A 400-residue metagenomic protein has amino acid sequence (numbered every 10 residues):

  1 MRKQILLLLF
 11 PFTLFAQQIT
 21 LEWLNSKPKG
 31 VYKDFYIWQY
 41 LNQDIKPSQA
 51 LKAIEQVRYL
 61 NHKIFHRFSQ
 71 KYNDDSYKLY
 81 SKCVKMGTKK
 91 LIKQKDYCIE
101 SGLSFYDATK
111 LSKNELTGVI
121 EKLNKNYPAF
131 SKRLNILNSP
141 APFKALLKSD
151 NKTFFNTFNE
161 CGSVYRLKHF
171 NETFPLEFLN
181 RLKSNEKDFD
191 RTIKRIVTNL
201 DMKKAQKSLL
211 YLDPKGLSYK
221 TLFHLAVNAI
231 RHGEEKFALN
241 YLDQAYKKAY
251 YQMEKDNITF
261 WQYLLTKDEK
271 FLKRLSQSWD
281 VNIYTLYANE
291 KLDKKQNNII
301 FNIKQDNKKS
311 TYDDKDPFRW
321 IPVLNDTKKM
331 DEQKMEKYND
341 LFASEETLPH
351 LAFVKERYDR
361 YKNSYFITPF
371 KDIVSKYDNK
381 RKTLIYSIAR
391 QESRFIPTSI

Functional and structural regions predicted by a protein language model:
Q4-T13: Sec-dependent N-terminal signal peptides
K46-T109, L116, S139-S149, F155-E186 (+7 more regions): Catalytic glycan-binding domains that act on GlcNAc-containing polysaccharides
L200-M202, E234-E235, D268-F271: Residues in the short coil linking paired helices within alpha-helical repeat scaffolds
K247, D268-L286, E290-D293, N339-S344: TPR/TPR-like (Sel1-like) alpha-helical repeat modules
